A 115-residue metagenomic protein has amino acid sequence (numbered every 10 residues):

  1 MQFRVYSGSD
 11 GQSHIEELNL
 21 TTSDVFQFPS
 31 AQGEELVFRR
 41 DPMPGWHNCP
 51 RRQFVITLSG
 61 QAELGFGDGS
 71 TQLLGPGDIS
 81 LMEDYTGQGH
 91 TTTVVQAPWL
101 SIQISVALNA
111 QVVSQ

Functional and structural regions predicted by a protein language model:
M1-F38: A short, N-terminal "cap"/entry segment at the start of jelly-roll beta-barrel domains of the cupin/DSBH fold
S9, L58, G67: Short, ordered coil/turn segments that flank beta-strands lining enzyme active or ligand-binding pockets
L20-T22, G67-Y85: Short acidic-glycine-tyrosine-enriched beta hairpin
L20-T22, S30-C49, E83-G87, A110 (+1 more regions): Conserved short histidine dyad/triad with adjacent acidic residue
F26, Q72, Q88-V94: Short, Lys/Arg- and Gly-enriched loop/turn segments at beta-strand edges
R39, N48-L64, I104-V106: Short, conserved beta-strand element in jelly-roll/cupin
M43-P44, Q61-G65, I79, N109-A110: Short beta-strand segments in beta-sandwich/barrel cores
L81-M82, Q96-Q111: A short hydrophobic beta-strand segment most commonly corresponding to one strand of the jelly-roll/cupin
